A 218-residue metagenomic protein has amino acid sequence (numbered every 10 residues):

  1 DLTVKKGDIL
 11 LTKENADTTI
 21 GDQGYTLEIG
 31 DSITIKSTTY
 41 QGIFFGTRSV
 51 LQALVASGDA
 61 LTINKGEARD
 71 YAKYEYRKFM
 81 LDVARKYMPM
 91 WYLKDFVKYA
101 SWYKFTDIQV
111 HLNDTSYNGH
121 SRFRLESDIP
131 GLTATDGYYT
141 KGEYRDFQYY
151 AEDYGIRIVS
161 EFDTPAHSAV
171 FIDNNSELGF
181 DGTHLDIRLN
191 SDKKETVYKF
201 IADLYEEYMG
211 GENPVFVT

Functional and structural regions predicted by a protein language model:
D1-K73: Contiguous, structured surface segment used for ligand recognition
E75-T218: Substrate-binding cleft of carbohydrate-active enzyme catalytic domains
